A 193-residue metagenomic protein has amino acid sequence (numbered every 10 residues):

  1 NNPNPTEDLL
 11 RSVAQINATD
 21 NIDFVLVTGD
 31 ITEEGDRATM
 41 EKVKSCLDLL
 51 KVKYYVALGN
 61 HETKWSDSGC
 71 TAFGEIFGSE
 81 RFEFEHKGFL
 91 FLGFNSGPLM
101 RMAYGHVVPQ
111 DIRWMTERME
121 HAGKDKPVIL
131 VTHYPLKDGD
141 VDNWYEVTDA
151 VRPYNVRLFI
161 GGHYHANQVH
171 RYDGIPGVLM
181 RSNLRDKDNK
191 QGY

Functional and structural regions predicted by a protein language model:
N1, L26-V27, V56, L130 (+1 more regions): Residue-level marker for buried hydrophobic side chains located in beta-strands that build the well-ordered beta-sheet
N1-E41: N-terminal active-site segment of His-dependent metallophosphoesterases
N2, G29-T32, P98-G105, P135-K137: Second-shell loop/turn segments in exported
G29-D30, G59-N60, H133, G162-H163: Active-site glycine-centered loops adjacent to acidic/histidine catalytic or metal-binding residues that shape
T32-E33, E62, L136, A166: Short active-site segment of divalent metal-dependent hydrolases/proteases that encodes the spacing between
R37-P127, N143-L158, H170-R181, R185 (+1 more regions): Extended active-site neighborhood of metal-dependent phosphoesterases/phosphodiesterases
L130-K137, R157-N167: Histidine-centered catalytic micro-motifs
